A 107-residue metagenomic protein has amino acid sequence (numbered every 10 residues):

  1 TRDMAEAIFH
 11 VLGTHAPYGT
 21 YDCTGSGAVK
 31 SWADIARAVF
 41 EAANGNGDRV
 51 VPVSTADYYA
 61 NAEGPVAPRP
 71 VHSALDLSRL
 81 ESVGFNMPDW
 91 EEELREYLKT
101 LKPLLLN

Functional and structural regions predicted by a protein language model:
T1, W32, N86-W90: Amphipathic alpha-helical segment in the mid-to-C-terminal domain of diverse UDP/GDP-sugar glycosyltransferases
R2, H10-D22, G27-A28: Glycine/proline-rich active-site loop of Rossmann-fold NAD(P)-dependent oxidoreductases
M4, C23, I35, L80 (+1 more regions): Non-catalytic, hydrophobic alpha-helical segments
I8-L12, V39, L94-L101: Hydrophobic "lid"/C-terminal helical patch of Rossmann-like NAD(P)-dependent dehydrogenase/epimerase domains
G19, V39-F40, W90: A structural feature recognizing the 12-helix transmembrane core of secondary solute carriers
S26-K30, D34-L75: Terminal hydrophobic/aromatic helix or amphipathic segment near a protein terminus
P68-N107: C-terminal amphipathic/interface module of NAD(P)-dependent oxidoreductases and related NAD-binding regulators
